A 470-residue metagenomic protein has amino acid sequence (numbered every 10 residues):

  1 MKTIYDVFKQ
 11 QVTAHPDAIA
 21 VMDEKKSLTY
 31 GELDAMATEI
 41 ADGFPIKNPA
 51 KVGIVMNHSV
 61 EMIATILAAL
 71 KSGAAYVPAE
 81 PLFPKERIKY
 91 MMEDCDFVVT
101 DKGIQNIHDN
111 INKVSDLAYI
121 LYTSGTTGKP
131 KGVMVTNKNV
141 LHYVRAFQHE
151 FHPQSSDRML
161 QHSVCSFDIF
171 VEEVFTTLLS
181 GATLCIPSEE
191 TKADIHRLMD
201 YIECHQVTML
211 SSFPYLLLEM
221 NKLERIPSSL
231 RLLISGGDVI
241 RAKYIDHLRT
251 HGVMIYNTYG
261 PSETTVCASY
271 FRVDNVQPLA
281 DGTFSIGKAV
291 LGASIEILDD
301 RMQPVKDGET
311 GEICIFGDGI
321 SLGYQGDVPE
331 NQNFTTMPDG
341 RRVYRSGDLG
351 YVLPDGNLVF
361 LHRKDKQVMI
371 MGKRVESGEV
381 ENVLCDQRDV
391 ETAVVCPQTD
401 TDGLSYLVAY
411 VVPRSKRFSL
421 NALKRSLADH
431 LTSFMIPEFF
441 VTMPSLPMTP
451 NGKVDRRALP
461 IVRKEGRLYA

Functional and structural regions predicted by a protein language model:
M1-F97, K102, N106-I120, V135-T136 (+4 more regions): AMP-binding/adenylate-forming domain of the ANL superfamily
I4, V98-N110, V140, M254-N257 (+1 more regions): AMP-dependent adenylate-forming
Q11, V55-S59, E80, P153 (+4 more regions): Conserved AMP-binding
K26, M56-V60, A74-M92, A182-H205 (+3 more regions): ATP-dependent adenylate-forming carboxylate-activation enzymes
L67-S72, V77, F167, L178-S180 (+3 more regions): Short hydrophobic alpha-helices that are characteristic scaffold elements of the AMP-binding
I120-V133: Conserved adenylation A10 loop of the ANL superfamily
K131-L160, D168-M209: Conserved AMP-binding/adenylation subdomain of ANL enzymes
L179-A182, V207-S211, L217-A280: Gly/Ser/Thr-rich phosphate-binding loop
